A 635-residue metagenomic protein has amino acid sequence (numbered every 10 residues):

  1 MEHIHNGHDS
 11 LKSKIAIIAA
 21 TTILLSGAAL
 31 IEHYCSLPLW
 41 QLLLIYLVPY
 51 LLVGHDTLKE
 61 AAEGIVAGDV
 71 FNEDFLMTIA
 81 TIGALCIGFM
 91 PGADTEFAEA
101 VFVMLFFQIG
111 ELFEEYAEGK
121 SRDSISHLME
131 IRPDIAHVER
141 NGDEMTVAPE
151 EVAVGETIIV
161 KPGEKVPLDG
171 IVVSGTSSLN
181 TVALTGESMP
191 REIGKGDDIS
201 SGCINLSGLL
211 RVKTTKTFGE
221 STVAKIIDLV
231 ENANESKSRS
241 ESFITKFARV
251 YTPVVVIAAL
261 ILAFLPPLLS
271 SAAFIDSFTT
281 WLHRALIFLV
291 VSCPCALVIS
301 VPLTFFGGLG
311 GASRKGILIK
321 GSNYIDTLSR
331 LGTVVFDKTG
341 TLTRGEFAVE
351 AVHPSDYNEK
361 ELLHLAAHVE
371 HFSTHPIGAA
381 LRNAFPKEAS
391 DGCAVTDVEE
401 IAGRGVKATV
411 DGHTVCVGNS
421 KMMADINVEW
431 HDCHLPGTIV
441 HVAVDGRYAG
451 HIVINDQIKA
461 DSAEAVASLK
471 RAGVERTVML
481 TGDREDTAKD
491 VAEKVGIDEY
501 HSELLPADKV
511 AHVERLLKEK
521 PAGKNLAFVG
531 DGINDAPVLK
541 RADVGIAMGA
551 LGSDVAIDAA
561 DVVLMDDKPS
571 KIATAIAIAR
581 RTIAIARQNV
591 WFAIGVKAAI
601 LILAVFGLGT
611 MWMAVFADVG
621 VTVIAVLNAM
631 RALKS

Functional and structural regions predicted by a protein language model:
E2-I135, K237, K246, P253 (+1 more regions): Transmembrane helix-loop-helix hairpins at the membrane interface
E2-T21, L58-L85, I227-L260, A285 (+3 more regions): Soluble-to-membrane junctions at the N-terminal ends of transmembrane alpha-helices in multi-pass ion-transporting
S36-L47, F71-T78, G92-V103, F243 (+4 more regions): Membrane-water interface of transmembrane alpha-helices in multipass transporters/channels
G54-K59, F106-G110, E118, R122 (+8 more regions): Alpha-helical transmembrane segments of polytopic integral membrane proteins, especially the permease/helical cores
F75-M77, F102-P162, I193, I319 (+4 more regions): Juxtamembrane coupling segments of multi-pass membrane pumps/enzymes
H127-E220, A224, N323-A366, T409-V410: Conserved cytosolic catalytic loops of P-type ATPases
K161, V349-R476, E485, K494-V513: P-type ATPase nucleotide-binding
G412, T438, V444-Q588: Conserved ATP-binding TGD loop and adjacent catalytic N/P-domain core of P-type ATPases
